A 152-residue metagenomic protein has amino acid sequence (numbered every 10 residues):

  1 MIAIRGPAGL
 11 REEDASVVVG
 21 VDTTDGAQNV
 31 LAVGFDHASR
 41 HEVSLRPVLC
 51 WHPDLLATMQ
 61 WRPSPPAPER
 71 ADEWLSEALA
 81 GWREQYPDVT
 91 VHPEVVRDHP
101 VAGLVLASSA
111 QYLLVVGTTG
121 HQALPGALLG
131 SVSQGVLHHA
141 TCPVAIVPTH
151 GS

Functional and structural regions predicted by a protein language model:
M1-P7, A145-P148: Short beta-strand elements of ligand-binding domains
R5, V95-R97: Short loop/edge segments at beta-strand edges and connector loops that shape dinucleotide/nucleotide cofactor-binding
E12-D14, L113-H139: Glycine-rich, Arg-bearing micro-motifs that act as flexible, cationic patches
D14-P65, R83-H92, L113, T149-S152: Small/aliphatic-rich secondary-structure junction motif
P47, P68-L75, S109-H121: Conserved N-terminal glycine/acidic-rich loop preference
S76-A80: A conserved short alpha-helical segment within the catalytic HATPase_c
H99-L104, V132: Short acidic active-site motifs
H139-S152: Short, flexible loop segments at boundaries between secondary-structure elements
